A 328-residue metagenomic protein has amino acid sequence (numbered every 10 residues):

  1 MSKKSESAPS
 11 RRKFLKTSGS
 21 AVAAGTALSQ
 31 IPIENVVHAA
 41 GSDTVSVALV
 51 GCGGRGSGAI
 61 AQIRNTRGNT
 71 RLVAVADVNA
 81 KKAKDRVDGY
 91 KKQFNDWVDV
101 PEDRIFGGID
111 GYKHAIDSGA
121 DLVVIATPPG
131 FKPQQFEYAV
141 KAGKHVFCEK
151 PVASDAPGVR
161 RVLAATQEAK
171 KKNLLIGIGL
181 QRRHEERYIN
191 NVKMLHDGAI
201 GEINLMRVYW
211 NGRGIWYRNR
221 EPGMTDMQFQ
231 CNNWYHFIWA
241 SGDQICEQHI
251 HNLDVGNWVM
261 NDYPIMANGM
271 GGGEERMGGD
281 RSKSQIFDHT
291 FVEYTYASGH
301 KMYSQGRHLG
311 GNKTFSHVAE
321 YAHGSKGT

Functional and structural regions predicted by a protein language model:
S2-V22: N-terminal secretory signal peptides and thylakoid transit peptides that target proteins across membranes
A21-W97, E185, G256: N-terminal Rossmann-like dinucleotide-binding module
G51-R55, K171-I178, R182-S284, M302 (+2 more regions): Predominantly a Rossmann-like dinucleotide-binding segment in NAD(P)-dependent oxidoreductases
F94-I125: A structured beta-alpha segment of the ubiquitous adenosine-cofactor-binding alpha/beta core
D121, P129, P133-H184, G198: Beta-strand-loop-alpha-helix segment that lines the small-molecule cofactor/substrate pocket of alpha/beta enzymes
E293-S298, H323-S325: Active-site beta-strand termini and strand-to-loop segments that position acidic
